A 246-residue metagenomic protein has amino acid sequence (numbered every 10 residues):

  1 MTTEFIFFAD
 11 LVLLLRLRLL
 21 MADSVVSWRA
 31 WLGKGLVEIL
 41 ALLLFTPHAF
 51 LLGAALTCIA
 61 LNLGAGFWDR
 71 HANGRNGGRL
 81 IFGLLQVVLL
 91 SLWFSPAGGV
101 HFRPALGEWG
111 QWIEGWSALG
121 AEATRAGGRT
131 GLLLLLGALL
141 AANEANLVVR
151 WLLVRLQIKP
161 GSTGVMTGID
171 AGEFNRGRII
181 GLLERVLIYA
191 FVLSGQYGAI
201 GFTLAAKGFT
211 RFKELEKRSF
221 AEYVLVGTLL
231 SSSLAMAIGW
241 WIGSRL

Functional and structural regions predicted by a protein language model:
T3-S24, A141, A145-V149: N-terminal signal-anchor/start-transfer transmembrane helix
D10-R18, V37-A41, L56-D69, A206-K213: Alpha-helical transmembrane segments and their membrane-interface exit regions
D23-W31, R211-S233: Interfacial loop-to-transmembrane junctions
V26-G35, A55-L56, G74-V87: Cytoplasmic-side transmembrane-helix entry/capping segments in multi-pass membrane proteins
N73-L147, L153: Long, highly hydrophobic alpha-helical transmembrane signal-anchor segments
L156-F174, R178: Juxtamembrane inter-helical linkers in multi-pass membrane proteins
R176-G208: Alpha-helical transmembrane segments of helical membrane proteins, especially in multi-pass transport, channel
A237-L246: Juxtamembrane boundary at the C-terminal end of a transmembrane helix
